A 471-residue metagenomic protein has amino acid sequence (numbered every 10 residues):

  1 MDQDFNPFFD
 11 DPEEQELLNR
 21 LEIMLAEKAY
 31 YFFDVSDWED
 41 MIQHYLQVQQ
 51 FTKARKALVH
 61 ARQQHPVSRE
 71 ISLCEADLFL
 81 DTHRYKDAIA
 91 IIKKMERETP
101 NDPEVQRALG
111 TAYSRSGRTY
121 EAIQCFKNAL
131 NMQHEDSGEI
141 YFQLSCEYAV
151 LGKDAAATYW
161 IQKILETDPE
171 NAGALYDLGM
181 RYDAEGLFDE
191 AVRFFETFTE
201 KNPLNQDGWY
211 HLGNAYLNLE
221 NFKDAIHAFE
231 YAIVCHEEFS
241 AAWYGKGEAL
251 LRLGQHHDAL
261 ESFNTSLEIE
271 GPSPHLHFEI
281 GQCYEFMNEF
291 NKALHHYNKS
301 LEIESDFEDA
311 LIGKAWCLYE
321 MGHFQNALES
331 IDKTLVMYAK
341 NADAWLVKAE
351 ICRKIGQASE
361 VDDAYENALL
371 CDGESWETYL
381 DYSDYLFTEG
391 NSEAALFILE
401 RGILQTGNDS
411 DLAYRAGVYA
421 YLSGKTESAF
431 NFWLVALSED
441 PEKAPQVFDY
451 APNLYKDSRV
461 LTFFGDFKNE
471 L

Functional and structural regions predicted by a protein language model:
S36, E70, E104, G138-E139 (+10 more regions): Start-of-helix register in tetratricopeptide repeats
A61, K94-M95, N128-L130, K163-I164 (+8 more regions): Canonical positions in the second alpha-helix
Q64-H65, R97-T99, M132-Q133, T167 (+8 more regions): Structural marker of alpha-solenoid helical repeat scaffolds
C74, A108, Q143, D177 (+9 more regions): Canonical tetratricopeptide repeat
